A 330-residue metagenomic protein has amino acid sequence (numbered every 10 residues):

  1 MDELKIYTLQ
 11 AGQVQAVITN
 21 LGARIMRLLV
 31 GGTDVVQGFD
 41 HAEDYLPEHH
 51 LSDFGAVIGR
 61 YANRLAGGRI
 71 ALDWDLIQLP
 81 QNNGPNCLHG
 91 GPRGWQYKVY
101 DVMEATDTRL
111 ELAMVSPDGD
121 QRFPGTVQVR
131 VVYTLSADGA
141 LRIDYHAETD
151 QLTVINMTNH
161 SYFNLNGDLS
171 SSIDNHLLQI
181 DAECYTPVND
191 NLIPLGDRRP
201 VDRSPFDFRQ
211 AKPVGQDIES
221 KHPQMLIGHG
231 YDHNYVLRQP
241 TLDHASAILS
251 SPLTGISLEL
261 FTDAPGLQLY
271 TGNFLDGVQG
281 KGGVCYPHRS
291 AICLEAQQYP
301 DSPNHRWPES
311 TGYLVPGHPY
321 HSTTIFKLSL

Functional and structural regions predicted by a protein language model:
M1-L330: An exposed, glycine/acidic-rich loop-and-rim segment of catalytic or binding clefts
